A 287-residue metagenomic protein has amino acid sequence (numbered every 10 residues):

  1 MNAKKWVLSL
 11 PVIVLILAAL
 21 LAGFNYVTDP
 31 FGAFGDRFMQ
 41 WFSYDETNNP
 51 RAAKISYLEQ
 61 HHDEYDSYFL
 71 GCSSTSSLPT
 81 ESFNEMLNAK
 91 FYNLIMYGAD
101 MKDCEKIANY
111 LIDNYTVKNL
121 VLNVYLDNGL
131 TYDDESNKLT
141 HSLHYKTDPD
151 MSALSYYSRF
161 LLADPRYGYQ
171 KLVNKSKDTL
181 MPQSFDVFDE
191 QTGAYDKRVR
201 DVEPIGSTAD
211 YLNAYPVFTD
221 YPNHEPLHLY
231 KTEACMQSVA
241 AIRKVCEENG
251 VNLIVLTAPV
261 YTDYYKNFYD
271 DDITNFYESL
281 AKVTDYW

Functional and structural regions predicted by a protein language model:
M1-V7: Cytosolic-side transmembrane helix boundary signature
L8-Y26: Hydrophobic membrane-insertion alpha-helices, especially the h-region of bacterial N-terminal signal peptides
V27-R51: Alpha-helical transmembrane signal-anchor/signal-peptide segments
S43-F69: Short extracytoplasmic
E64, F69-Y156: Membrane-embedded segments
N93-G98, E225-T232, Y265-F268: Second-shell loop/turn segments in exported
D133, N137-N249: Secreted/periplasmic serine-hydrolase-like ester/acetyl group-modifying domain
A234, A241-W287: Extended hydrophobic/aromatic segments used for targeting, binding, or gating
